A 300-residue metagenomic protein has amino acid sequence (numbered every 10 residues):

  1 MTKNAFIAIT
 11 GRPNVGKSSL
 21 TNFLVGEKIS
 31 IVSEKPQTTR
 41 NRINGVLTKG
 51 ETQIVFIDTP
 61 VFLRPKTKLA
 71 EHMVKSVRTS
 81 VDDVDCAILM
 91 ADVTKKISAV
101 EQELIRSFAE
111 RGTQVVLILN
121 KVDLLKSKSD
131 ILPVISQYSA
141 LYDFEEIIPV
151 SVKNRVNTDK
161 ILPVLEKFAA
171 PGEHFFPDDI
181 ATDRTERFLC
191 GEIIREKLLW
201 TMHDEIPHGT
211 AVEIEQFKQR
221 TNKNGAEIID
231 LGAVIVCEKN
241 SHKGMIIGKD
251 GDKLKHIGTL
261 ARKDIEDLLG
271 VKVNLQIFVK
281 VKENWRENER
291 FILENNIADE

Functional and structural regions predicted by a protein language model:
M1-C86, A91: Conserved G1/Walker A P-loop phosphate-binding module
G16, N157, K253: Conserved glycine(s) of the Walker
E27, V46-G50, S80, V84-A87 (+7 more regions): Conserved, well-folded catalytic cores of nucleic-acid-processing and energy-transducing macromolecular machines
T39, L63-R64, K96-I97, L125-K126 (+1 more regions): Catalytic P-loop NTPase motifs of RecA-like helicase/translocase cores
T48, Q53, H72-I147, Q219-N224: Conserved C-terminal guanine-recognition region of P-loop GTPase G domains, centered on the G4
D58, N120, S151: Active-site glycine-centered loops adjacent to acidic/histidine catalytic or metal-binding residues that shape
T113-Q114, D123-E186: Canonical P-loop GTPase G-domain recognition
E186-E300: P-loop NTP-binding site
